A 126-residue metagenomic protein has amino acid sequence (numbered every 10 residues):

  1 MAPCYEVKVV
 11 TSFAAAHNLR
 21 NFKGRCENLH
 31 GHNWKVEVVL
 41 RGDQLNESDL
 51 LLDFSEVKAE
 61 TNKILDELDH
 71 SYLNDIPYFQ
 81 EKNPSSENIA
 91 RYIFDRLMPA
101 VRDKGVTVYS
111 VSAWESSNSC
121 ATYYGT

Functional and structural regions predicted by a protein language model:
M1-T126: Charge-rich, low-complexity N-terminal segments
